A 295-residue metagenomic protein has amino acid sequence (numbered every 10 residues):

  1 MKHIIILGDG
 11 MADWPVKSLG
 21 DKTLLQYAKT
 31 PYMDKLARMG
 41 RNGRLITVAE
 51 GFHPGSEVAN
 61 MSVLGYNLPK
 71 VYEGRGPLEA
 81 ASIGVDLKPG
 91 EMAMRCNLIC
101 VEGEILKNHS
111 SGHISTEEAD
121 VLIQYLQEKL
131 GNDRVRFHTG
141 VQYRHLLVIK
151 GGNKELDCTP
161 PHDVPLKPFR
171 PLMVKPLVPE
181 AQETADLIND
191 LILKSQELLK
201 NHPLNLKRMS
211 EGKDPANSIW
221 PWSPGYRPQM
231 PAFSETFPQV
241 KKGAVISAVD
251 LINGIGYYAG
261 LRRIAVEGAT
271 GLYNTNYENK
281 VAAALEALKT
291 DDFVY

Functional and structural regions predicted by a protein language model:
M1, G112, A181, A185 (+3 more regions): Hydrophobic alpha-helical scaffolding
K2, A12-N132, Q142, V148: Active-site nucleophile/metal-coordination loop of metallo-enzymes that catalyze phosphate/sulfate and related
K2-W14, L36, R208, A216-I219 (+1 more regions): Beta-strand elements within well-structured catalytic alpha/beta cores of enzymes that handle phosphate/sulfate esters
I6, A28-P31, E117-V121, D186 (+6 more regions): Conserved active-site and cofactor/substrate-binding residues in soluble primary-metabolism enzymes
M39, K194, L198-N201, G254 (+2 more regions): Generic, well-ordered alpha-helical scaffold segments in large soluble proteins
N42-L45, N132-T139, K242-A244, G260-E267: Short secondary-structure junctions
G103-N217, P221: Internal, non-catalytic "lid/hinge" segments that mediate substrate recognition, gating, inter-domain movement
S218-P221, Y226-Y295: Anion-binding catalytic surfaces of enzymes that hydrolyze or transfer phosphate/sulfate esters
